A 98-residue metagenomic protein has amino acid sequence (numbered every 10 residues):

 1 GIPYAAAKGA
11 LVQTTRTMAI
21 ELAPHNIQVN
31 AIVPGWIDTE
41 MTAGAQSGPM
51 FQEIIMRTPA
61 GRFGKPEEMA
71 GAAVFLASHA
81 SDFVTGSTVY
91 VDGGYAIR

Functional and structural regions predicted by a protein language model:
I2: Cytosolic ligand/metal-binding cores
A7, T15: Active-site helix of classical SDR
V12, V29, V33-G44, V91: Short, flexible catalytic-loop segment of classical short-chain dehydrogenase/reductase
I20-P24, D82: Alpha-helical segment proximal to the catalytic Tyr-Lys
P24, W36-T58: A glycine/serine/threonine-rich, flexible loop-to-helix segment that serves as the NAD(P) cofactor-binding "lid"
T58-M69: A conserved structural motif in NAD(P)-dependent oxidoreductases
M69-A70, L76: Non-catalytic, hydrophobic alpha-helical segments
V74, T85-R98: Short C-terminal tail/terminal secondary-structure segment of NAD(P)H-dependent dehydrogenase/reductase domains
